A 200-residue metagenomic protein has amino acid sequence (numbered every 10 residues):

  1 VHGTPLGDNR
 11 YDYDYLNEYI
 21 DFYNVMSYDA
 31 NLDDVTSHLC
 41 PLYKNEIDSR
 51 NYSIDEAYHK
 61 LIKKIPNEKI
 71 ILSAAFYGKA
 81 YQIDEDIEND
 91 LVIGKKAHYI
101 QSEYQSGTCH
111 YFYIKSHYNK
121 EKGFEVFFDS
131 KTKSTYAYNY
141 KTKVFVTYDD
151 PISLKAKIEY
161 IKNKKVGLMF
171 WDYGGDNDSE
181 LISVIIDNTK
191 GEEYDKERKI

Functional and structural regions predicted by a protein language model:
V1-F112: Substrate-binding surface in catalytic domains of secreted glycosidases
P5-L16, T147-K162: Short, acidic/polar
Y13, I54-H59, I158, S179-I186: Generic structural signal for well-ordered alpha-helices, preferentially at hydrophobic/aromatic core positions
T36-Y43, S179-Y194: C-terminal helical cap(s) of enzyme catalytic domains, especially alpha/beta-barrels
I47-D48, T142-D149, M169-D172: Active-site rim elements
I71-S73, G167-D172: Conserved active-site loop/cleft motifs that coordinate metal ions or position small ligands
F76-E159, D187-I200: Glycan-binding loop/region signatures in secreted carbohydrate-active enzymes
D172-S179: A short, acidic, flexible beta-alpha connecting loop/helix-capping segment that sits on the rim of active
